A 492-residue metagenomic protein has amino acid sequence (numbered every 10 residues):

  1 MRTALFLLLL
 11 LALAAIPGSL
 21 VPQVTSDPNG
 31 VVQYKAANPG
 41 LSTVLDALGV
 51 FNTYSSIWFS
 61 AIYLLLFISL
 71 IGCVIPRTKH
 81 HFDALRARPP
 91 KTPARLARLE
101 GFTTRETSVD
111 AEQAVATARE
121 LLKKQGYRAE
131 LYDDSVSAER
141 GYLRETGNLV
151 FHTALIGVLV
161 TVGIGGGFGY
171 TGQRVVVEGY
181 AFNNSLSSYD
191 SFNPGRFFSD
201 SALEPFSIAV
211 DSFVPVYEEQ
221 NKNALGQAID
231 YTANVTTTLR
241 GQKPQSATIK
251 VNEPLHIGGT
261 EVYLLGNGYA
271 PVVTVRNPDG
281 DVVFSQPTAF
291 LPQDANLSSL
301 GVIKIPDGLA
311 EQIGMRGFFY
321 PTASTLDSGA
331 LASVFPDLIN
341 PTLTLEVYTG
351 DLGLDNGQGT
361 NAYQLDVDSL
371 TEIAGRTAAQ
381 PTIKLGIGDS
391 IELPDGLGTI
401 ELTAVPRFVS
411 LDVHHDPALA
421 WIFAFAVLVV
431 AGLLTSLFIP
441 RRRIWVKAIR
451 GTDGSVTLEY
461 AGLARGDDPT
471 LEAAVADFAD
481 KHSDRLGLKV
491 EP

Functional and structural regions predicted by a protein language model:
M1-P492: Solvent-exposed, non-transmembrane regions of integral membrane proteins
